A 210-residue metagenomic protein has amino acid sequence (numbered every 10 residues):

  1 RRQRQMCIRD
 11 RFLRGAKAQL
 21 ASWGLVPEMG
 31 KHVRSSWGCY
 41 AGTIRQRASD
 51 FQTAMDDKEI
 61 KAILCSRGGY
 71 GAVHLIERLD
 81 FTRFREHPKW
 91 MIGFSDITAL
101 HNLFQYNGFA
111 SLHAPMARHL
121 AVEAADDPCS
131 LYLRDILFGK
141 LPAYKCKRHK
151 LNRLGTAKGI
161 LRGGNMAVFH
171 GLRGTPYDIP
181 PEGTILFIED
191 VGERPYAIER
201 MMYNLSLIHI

Functional and structural regions predicted by a protein language model:
R1-I8, I210: Short, small-residue-biased leader/transition segments that mark boundaries at the very start of proteins
Q5, R9-E59: ATP/NTP phosphate-donor binding region
F12-Q19, I160-V191: Conserved beta-alpha junction segments in alpha/beta enzyme cores
V26, K61-A62, K89-W90, F109-L112 (+2 more regions): Structural motif
A62-V73, F94: N-terminal glycine-rich "phosphate-gripper" loop used for MgATP/nucleotide binding and carboxylate activation
F81-F104, A110-M116: Short, acidic/small-residue loops that bind anionic groups at enzyme active sites
S111-H170, G174: Conserved anion/nucleotide-ligand pocket segment
P180-I208: Internal helical hairpin/lid segments
